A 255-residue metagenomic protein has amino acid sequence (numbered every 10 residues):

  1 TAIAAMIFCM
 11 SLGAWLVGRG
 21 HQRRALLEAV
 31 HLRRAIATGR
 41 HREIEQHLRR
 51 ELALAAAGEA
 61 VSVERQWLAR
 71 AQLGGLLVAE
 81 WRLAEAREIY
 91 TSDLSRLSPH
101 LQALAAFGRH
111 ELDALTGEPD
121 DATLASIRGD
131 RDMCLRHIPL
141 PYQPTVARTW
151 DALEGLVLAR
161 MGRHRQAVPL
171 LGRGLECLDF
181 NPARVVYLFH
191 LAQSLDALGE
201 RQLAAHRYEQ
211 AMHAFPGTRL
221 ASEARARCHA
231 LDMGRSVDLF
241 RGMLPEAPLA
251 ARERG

Functional and structural regions predicted by a protein language model:
A5, M10-G39: Transmembrane-cytosolic junction motif
L26, V30, R65-Q72, L104 (+5 more regions): "A position-specific structural signal for the A-helix of alpha-solenoid helical repeats
T38, E80, T116-G117, M161 (+1 more regions): Structural motif corresponding to the intra-repeat A-B loop/turn of tetratricopeptide repeats
L52-V63, L94-Q102, D132-P144, C177-N181: Flexible helix-coil transition and linker loops at the boundaries of alpha-helical arrays
F107-Y187: Alpha-helical adaptor scaffolds
A205-G255: Terminal, low-structured helical/coil segments at or just beyond the last alpha-helical repeat
